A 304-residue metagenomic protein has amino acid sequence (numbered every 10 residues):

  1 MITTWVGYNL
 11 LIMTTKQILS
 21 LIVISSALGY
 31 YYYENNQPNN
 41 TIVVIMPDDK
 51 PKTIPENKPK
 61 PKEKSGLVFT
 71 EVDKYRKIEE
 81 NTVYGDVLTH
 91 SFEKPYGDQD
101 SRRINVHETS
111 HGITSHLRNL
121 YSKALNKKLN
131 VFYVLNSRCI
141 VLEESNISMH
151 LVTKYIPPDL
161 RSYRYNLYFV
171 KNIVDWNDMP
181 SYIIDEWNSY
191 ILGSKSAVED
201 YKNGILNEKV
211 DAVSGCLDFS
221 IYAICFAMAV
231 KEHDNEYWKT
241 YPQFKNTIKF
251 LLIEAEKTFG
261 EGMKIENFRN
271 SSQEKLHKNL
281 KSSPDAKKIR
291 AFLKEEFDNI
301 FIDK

Functional and structural regions predicted by a protein language model:
M1-I12: N-terminal amphipathic/basic-hydrophobic helices that include classical n-h-c signal peptides and signal-anchor
Q17-Y30: Hydrophobic membrane-insertion alpha-helices, especially the h-region of bacterial N-terminal signal peptides
N35-K52: Ser/Thr/Pro/Gly-rich low-complexity linker/stalk segments immediately outside membranes or between
L88-N105: Short pre-active-site segment immediately N-terminal to the catalytic Zn-binding motif
R103-N119: Active-site recognition of the HExxH zinc-binding catalytic motif
H116-L167: Post-HEXXH active-site segment of zinc metalloproteases
P158-K202: Extracellular-facing segments of soluble proteins and assemblies that are Gly/Ser/Thr-biased and enriched in aromatics
I191-K304: Pan-zinc metallopeptidase signature
